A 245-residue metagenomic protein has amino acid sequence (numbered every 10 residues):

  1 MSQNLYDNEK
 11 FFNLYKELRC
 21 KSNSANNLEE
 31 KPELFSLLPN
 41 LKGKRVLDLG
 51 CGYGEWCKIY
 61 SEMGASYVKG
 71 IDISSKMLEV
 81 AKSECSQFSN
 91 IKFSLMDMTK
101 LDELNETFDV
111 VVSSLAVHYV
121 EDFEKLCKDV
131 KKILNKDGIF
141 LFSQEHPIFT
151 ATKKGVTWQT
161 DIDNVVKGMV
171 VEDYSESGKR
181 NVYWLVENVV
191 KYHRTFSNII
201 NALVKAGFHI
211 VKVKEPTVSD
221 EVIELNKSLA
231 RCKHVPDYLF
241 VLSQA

Functional and structural regions predicted by a protein language model:
M1-L41, E55, I59, E84: Conserved class I S-adenosyl-L-methionine
L47-L49, Y53-K100: Class I SAM-dependent methyltransferase SAM/SAH-binding core
D102-V111: A short acidic, Gly/Pro-enriched loop at the edge of an enzyme's catalytic core that lines a small-molecule cofactor
V110-E124: A short SAM/SAH-binding and catalytic strip from SAM-dependent methyltransferases
E124-I139: A short glycine-rich, Lys/Arg-flanked "PGG" loop and its adjoining helix->strand segment in the class I
F140-S177: Conserved class I S-adenosyl-L-methionine
Q144, I148-G155, Y183-N198: Acceptor-substrate binding/catalytic loop of class I
K179, K191-K214: Short alpha-helix
